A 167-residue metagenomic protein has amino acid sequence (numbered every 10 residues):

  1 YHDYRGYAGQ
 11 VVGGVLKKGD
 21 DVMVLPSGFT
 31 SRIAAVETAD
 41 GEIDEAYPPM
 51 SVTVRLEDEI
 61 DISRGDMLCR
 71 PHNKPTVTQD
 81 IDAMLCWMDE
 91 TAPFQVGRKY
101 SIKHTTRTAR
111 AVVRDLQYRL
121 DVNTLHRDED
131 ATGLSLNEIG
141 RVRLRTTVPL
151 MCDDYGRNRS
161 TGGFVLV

Functional and structural regions predicted by a protein language model:
H2-V167: C-terminal effector/interaction modules appended to NTPase cores
